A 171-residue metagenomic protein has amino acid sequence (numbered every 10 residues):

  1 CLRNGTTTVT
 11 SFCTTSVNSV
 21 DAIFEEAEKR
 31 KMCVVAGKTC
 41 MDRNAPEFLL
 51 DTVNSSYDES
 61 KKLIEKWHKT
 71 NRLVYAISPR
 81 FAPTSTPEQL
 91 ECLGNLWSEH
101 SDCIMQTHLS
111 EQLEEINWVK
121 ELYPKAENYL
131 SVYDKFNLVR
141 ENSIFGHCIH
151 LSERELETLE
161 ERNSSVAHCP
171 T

Functional and structural regions predicted by a protein language model:
C1-L2, W97: Hydrophobic pocket-lining residues that define ligand/cofactor binding sites across diverse proteins
N4, R30, H100, E161-R162: Structural motif
T7-T8, C103: Short acidic/polar active-site loop segments enriched in Thr and Asp
T8-F12, A76-P79, I144-G146, A167-C169: Short catalytic-loop micro-motif centered on adjacent basic/acidic residues
C13-V17: Divalent-metal (often Zn2+) His-rich catalytic cores of metallo-beta-lactamase-fold enzymes
N18-I149: Metal-coordinating catalytic core of metallo-dependent amide/deamination hydrolases
L138-T171: Active-site-adjacent C-terminal substructures of enzyme catalytic domains
